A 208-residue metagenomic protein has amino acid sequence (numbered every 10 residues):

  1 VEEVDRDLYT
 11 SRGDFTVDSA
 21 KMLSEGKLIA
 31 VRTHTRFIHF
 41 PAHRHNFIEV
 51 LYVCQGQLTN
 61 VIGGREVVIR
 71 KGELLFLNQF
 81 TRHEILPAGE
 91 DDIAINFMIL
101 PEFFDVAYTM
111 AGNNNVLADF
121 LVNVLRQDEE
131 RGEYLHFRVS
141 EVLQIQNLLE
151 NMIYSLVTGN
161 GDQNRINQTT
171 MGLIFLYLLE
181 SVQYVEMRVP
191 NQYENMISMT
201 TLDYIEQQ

Functional and structural regions predicted by a protein language model:
V1, D7, F15-L28, A88-Y154: A hydrophobic/aromatic-rich effector-binding and dimerization subdomain of bacterial HTH-type transcriptional regulators
A20, S24-D119, G159-N164: N-terminal regulatory/effector-sensing and dimerization cores that precede helix-turn-helix DNA-binding domains
R44, V142, Q146-L149, S198 (+1 more regions): Short, well-ordered alpha-helical scaffold segments within catalytic/effector domains
E49, Q144-N151, T170, Y177: Amphipathic, well-ordered alpha-helical segments in soluble domains
R70, S140, Q144-N147, I166-T169: Residues forming well-ordered secondary-structure scaffolds
Y134-V139, L156-T169, L176-Q208: Short, Lys/Arg-enriched, Trp-marked, Pro/Gly-tolerant hinge/linker segments that flank
